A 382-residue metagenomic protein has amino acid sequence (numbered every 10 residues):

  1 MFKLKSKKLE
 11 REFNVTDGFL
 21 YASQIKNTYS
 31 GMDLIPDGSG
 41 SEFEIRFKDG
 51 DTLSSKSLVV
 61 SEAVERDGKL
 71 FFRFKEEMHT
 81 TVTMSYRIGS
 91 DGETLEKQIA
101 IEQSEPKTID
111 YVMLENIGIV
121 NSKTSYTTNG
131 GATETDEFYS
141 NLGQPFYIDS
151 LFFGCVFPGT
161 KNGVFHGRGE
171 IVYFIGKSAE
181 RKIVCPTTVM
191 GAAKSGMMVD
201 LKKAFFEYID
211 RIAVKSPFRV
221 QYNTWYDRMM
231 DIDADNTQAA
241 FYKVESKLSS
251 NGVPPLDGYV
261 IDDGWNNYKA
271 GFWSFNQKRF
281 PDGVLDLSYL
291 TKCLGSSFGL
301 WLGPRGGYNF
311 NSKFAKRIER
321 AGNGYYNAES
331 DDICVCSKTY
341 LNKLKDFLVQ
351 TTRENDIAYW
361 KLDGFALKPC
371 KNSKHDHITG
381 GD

Functional and structural regions predicted by a protein language model:
L4, K8, E12-N14, Y21-K26 (+3 more regions): Carbohydrate-recognition beta-sandwich/jelly-roll modules in extracellular/periplasmic carbohydrate-active proteins
D17-G18, S373: Residue-level detector of alpha-helical segments with a strong bias toward transmembrane helices and their helix-loop
G18, Q24-I25, D33-G38, F43-I45 (+6 more regions): N-terminal, helix-rich and Lys/Arg-enriched segments in bacterial and organellar proteins
I45-L58: Solvent-exposed edge beta-strands and adjacent loop segments that serve as assembly or binding interfaces
L256-D382: Aromatic- and carboxylate-enriched substrate-binding clefts and catalytic-loop regions of carbohydrate-active enzymes
